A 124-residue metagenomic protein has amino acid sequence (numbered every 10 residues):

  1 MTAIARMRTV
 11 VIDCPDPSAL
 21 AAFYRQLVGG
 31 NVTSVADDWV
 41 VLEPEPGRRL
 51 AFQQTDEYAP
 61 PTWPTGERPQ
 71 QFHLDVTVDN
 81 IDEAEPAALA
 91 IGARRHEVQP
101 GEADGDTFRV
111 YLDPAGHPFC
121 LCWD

Functional and structural regions predicted by a protein language model:
M1-A22, Q71-V78, C122-D124: N-terminal beta-strand motif that seeds the catalytic metal site of vicinal oxygen chelate
T2-A5, T9, S34, V41-E43 (+2 more regions): Vicinal oxygen chelate
D16, D38, I81: A generic "binding-loop/recognition-motif" signal
D16-N31, A88-A90: Amphipathic alpha-helical segments
D37, E45-G47, E67-Q71: Short connector loops at helix/strand junctions that flank enzyme active sites, especially segments positioning acidic
R49-A51, P61: Short, charge-rich, low-complexity interaction segments located in flexible loops at or near secondary-structure
E57-W63: A short, acidic/glycine-rich surface segment
G66-A88: Mid-chain, well-packed structural core segment of small domains
